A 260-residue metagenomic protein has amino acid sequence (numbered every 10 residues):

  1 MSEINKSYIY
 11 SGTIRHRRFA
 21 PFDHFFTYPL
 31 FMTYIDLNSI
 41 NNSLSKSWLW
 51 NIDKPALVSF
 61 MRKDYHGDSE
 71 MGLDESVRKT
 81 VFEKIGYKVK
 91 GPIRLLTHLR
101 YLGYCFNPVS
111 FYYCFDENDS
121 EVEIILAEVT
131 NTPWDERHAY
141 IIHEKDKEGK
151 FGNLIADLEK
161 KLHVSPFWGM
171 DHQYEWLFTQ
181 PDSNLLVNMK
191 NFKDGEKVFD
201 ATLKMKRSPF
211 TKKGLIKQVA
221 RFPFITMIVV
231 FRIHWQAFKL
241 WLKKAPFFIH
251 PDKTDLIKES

Functional and structural regions predicted by a protein language model:
M1-S260: Mature, function-bearing regions of proteins
